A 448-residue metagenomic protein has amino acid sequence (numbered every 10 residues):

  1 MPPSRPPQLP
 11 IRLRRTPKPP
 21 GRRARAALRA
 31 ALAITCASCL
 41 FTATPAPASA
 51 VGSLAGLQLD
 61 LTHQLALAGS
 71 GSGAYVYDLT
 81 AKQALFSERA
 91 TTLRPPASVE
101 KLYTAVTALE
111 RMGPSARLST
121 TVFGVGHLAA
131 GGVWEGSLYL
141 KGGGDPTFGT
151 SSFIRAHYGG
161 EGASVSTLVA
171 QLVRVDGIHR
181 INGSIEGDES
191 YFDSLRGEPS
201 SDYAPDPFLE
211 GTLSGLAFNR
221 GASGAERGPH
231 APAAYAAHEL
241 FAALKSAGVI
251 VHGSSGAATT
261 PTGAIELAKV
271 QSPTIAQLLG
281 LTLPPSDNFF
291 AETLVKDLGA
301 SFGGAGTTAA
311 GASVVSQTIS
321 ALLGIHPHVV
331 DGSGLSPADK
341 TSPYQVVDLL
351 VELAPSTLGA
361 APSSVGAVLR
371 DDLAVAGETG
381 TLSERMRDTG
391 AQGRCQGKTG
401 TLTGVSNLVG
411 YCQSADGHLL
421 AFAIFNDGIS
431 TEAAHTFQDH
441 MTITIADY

Functional and structural regions predicted by a protein language model:
P2-A50: Secretory targeting and sorting signals
I34, C39, A46-P96, P114 (+2 more regions): Beta-lactamase-like hydrolase cores
G69-G71, R89-T91, A97-E100, S115-R117 (+8 more regions): Extracytoplasmic
G71-G73, G131-S214, G221, G248-V249 (+2 more regions): Mid-domain, small-residue-enriched loop/turn segments at the edges of structured enzyme/sensor domains
K82, P96-P114, I185, L216 (+3 more regions): Active-site SXXK
L85-S87, G299-Y448: Small-residue-rich helix-loop
K141, G177, E186-E239, K245-A247 (+2 more regions): A conserved catalytic-loop motif detector
A222-A367: A small/polar active-site loop signature that marks catalytic segments
